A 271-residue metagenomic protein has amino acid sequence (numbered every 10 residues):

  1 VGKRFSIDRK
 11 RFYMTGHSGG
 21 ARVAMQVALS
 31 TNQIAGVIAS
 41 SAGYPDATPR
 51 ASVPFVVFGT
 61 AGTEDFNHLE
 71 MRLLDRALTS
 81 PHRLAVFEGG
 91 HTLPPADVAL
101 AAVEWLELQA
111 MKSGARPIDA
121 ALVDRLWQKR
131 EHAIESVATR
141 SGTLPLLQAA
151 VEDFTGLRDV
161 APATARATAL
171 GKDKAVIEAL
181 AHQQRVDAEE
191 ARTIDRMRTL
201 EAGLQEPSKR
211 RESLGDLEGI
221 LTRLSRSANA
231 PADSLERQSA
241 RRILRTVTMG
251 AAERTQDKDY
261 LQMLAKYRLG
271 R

Functional and structural regions predicted by a protein language model:
V1-S18: Gly/Ser-rich "nucleophile elbow"/oxyanion-hole loop immediately N-terminal to the catalytic nucleophile in hydrolases
A21-N32, V37: Short glycine-enriched nucleophile-adjacent loop and the immediately C-terminal alpha-helix near the catalytic center
N32-P45, F55-V56: A conserved short beta-strand
F58-A61: Short beta-strand/loop motif that positions the catalytic acidic residue of the alpha/beta-hydrolase fold
T63-L69, T92: Acidic catalytic loop of the alpha/beta-hydrolase fold
R72-D75, T79-L144, Q148-A149, A161-G171: C-terminal catalytic histidine-bearing segment of alpha/beta-hydrolase fold enzymes
G89-L93, A150-R166, L170, P207-G215 (+3 more regions): Short solvent-exposed coil/turn linkers within tandem alpha-helical repeat scaffolds
K112, A167-D195: Alpha-helical linker/edge segments of TPR/alpha-solenoid repeat scaffolds and analogous pre-/post-domain helices
